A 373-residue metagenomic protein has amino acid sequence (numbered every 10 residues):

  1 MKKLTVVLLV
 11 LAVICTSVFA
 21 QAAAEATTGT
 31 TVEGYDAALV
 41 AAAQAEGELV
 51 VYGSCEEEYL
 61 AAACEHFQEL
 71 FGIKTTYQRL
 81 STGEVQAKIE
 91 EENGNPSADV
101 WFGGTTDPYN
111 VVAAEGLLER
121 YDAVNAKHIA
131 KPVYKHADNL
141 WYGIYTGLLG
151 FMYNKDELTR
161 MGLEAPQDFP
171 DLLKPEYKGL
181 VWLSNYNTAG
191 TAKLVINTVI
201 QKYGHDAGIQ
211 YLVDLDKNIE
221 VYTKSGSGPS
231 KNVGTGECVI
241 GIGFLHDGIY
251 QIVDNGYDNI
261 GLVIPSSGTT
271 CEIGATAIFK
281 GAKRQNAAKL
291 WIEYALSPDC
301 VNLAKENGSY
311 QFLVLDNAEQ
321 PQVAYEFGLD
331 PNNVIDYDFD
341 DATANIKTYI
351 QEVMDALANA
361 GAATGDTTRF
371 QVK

Functional and structural regions predicted by a protein language model:
M1-E46, A363-K373: Short, low-complexity disordered leader/linker segments with a strong preference for bacterial N-terminal type II
A23-A24, A41, L70, T75 (+4 more regions): A residue-level marker of the well-folded mature domains of exported/periplasmic proteins
T27, L329, N333-K373: Conserved C-terminal helix/tail region of periplasmic/extracytoplasmic solute-binding proteins
G34-Q44, E48-V50, S54-K74, F151 (+1 more regions): Short, polar/charged alpha-helical segment
V50-C64, T76-E92, P96-E237: Extracytoplasmic ligand-binding site segments that recognize negatively charged/polar headgroups
D107-V111, V239-N259: A ligand-binding cleft/hinge motif common to bilobed small-molecule-binding domains
G147, Y211-D216, Y222-T223, G256-K280: Periplasmic-binding protein-like
T269-T270, G274-Y337, T368-R369: Mature extracytoplasmic/periplasmic domains
